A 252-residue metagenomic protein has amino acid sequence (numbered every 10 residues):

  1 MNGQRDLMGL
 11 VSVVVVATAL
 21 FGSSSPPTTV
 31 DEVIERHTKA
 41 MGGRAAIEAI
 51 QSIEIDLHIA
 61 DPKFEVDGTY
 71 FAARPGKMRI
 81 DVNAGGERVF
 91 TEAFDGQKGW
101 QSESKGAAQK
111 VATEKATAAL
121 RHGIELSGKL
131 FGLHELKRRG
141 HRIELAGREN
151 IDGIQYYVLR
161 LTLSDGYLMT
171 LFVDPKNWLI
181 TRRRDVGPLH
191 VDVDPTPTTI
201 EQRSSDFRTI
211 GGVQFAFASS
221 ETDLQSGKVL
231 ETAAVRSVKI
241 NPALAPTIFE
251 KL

Functional and structural regions predicted by a protein language model:
M1-V11: Bacterial N-terminal signal peptides that target proteins for export
G3, F90, Q97, A108-A118 (+2 more regions): Catalytic loop of the DD-peptidase/beta-lactamase superfamily, centered on the K-T-G motif and neighboring
G9-T28: Bacterial Sec-dependent signal peptides at the C-terminal "C-region" and cleavage site
S25-P26, D31-A107, G140-G147: N-terminal mature ectodomain segment of secretory-pathway/periplasmic proteins
G68, T91, K110-V111, V158 (+2 more regions): Short capping micro-motif at the N-terminus of alpha-helices
G85, D152-L252: Gly/Pro-enriched, hydrophobic low-complexity segments that function as extracytoplasmic propeptides/linkers
Q101-K129: Acidic/charged, solvent-exposed loop-and-adjacent secondary-structure segments enriched in E/D, K/R, S/T, and G/P
R121-R160, T181-R184: Short, conserved active-site entrance elements at the starts or edges of catalytic domains
